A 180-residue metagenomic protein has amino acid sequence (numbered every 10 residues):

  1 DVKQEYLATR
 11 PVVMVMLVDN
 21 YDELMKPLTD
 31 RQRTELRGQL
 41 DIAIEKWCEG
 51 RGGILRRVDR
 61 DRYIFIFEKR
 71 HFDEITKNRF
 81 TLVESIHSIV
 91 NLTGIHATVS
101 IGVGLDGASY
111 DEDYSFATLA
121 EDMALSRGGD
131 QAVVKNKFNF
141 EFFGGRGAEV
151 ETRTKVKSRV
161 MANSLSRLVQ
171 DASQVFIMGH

Functional and structural regions predicted by a protein language model:
D1-V13, D19-D30, S126, F138-T152: Sensory coupling linkers of modular signal transduction proteins
V2-A8, L36-Q39, R153-V160: Short, charged amphipathic alpha-helical "coupling" segments at sensory-output junctions in signaling proteins
R10-V12, Y21-E45, R56-R57, F72-K77 (+1 more regions): Conserved long alpha-helical elements within nucleotide-processing catalytic cores of c-di-GMP signaling and class III
V12, R57-I64, N91-L119, D130-K137: A short glycine-enriched loop-to-beta-strand structural element that forms part of the catalytic core of nucleotide
D41-R70, T93: Conserved helix-loop-beta segment at the catalytic/binding core of cyclic-nucleotide signaling proteins
R51, L82-T93: Short catalytic/binding micro-motifs of nucleotide second-messenger systems
T76, F80, D106-G129, E151-K155: Catalytic-core segments of nucleotide cyclases and related cyclic-nucleotide turnover enzymes
Y114, N136-A172: C-di-GMP signaling machinery
